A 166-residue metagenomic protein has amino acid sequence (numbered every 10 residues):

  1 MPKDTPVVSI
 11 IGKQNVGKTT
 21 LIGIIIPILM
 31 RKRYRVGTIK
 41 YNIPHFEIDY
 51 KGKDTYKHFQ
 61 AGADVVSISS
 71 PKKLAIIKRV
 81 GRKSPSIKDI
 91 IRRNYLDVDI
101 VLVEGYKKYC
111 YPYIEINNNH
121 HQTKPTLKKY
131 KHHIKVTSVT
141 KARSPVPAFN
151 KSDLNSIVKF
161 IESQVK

Functional and structural regions predicted by a protein language model:
M1-P44: Walker A (P-loop) phosphate-binding motif
K13, Y41-N42, S70-P71, E104-Y106 (+1 more regions): Fold-independent oxyanion-binding glycine-rich loops and adjacent beta-strand/coil segments at enzyme active sites
I25-L29, R92-D97, Q164-K166: P-loop NTP-binding site
I26-G81: N-terminal phosphate/diphosphate-binding loop that engages ATP/GTP or pyrophosphate donors across diverse enzyme folds
R35-G37, D64-S67, L74-A75, D99-V101 (+2 more regions): Structural motif
G52, K83-I87, H121: Charged helix-capping and loop-helix junction motifs
K78-K108: Phosphate-binding/switch loop-helix module in NTP-utilizing enzymes
I100-K166: Phosphate/Mg2+-binding loops and adjacent switch elements in nucleotide/diphosphate-handling enzyme cores
